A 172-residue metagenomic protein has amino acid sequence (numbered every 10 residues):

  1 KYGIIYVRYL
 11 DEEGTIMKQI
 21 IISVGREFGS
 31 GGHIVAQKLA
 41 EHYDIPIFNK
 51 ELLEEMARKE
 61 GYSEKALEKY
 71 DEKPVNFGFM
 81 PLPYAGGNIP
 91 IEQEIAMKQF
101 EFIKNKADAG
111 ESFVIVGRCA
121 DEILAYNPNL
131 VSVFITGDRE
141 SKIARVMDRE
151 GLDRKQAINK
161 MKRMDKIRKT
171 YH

Functional and structural regions predicted by a protein language model:
K1-I16: Short, Lys/Arg-enriched N-terminal segments with co-localized hydrophobic residues within the first ~10-30 amino acids
K18-I22: Pre-Walker A (Motif I) flank of P-loop NTPase domains
V24-Q37: Glycine-rich phosphate-binding P-loop
P46-A57: Short beta-strand-centered segment that lines the nucleotide-binding/catalytic pocket of NTP-utilizing
A57-S112: ATP-dependent small-molecule kinase phosphotransfer cores that center on conserved nucleotide phosphate-binding segments
L67, K142, A157-I158: Small-residue helix-packing motif on alpha-helices
V75-L82, R154-H172: Small-molecule kinase domains that catalyze NTP-dependent phosphoryl transfer to phosphate-bearing small molecules
K104-E150: ATP-dependent NMP and nucleoside kinases share a basic, alpha-helical "lid"
